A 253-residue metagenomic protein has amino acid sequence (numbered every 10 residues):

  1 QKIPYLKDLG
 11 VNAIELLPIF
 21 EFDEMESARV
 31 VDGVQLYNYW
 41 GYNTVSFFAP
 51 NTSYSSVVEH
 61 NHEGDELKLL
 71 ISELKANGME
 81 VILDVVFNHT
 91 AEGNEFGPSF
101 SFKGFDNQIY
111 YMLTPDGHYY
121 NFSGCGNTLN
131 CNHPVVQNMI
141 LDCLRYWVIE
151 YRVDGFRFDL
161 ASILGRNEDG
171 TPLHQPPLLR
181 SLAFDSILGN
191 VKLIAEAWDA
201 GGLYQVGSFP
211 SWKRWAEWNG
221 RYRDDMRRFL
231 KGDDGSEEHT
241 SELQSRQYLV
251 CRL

Functional and structural regions predicted by a protein language model:
Q1-R152, R157-F184, L203: Substrate-binding/active-site clefts of carbohydrate-active enzymes
R152, E168-D169, L173-E237, S241 (+1 more regions): Conserved alpha/beta catalytic core and glycan-binding cleft of carbohydrate-active enzymes
